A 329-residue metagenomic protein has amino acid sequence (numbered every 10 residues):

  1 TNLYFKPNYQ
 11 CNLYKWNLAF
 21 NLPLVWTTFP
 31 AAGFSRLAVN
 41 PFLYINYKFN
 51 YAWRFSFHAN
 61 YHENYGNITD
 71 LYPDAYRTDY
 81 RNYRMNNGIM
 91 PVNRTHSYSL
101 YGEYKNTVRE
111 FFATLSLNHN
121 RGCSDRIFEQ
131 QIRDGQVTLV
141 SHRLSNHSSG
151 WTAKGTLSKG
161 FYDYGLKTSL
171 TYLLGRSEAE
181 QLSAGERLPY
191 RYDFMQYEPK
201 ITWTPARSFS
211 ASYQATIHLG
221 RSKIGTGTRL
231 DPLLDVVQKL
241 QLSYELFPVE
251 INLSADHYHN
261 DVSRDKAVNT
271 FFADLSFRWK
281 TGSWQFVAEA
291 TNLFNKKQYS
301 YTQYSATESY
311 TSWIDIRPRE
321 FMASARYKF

Functional and structural regions predicted by a protein language model:
T1-F329: Exposed, low-structure sequence patches enriched in small/polar residues
